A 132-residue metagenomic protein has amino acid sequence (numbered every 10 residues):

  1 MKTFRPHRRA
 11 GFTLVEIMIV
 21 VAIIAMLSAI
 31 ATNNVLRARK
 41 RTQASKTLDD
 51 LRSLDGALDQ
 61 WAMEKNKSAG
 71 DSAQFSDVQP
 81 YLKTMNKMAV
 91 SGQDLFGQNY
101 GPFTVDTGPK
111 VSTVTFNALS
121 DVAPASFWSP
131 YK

Functional and structural regions predicted by a protein language model:
M1-F12: N-terminal leader/signal peptides at the extreme start of proteins
A10, S28, D71: Flexible coil/turn residues that form the inter-helical turn or adjacent wing/linker of helix-turn-helix
M18-N34: Alpha-helical hydrophobic helix detector
V21, L48, D55: Conserved catalytic core of two-component sensor histidine kinases
A25, L36, R41, Q60-M63: Terminal, compositionally biased segments used for targeting/anchoring and flexible tails
A29, L51-A57: Conserved beta-strand->loop/alpha-helix structural units within folded catalytic cores of enzymes with alpha/beta
N34-L51: Aliphatic-rich helix starts adjacent to a transmembrane/signal segment
G56-D59, M63-K132: Extracellular/periplasmic head regions of type IV pilus-like filament subunits
